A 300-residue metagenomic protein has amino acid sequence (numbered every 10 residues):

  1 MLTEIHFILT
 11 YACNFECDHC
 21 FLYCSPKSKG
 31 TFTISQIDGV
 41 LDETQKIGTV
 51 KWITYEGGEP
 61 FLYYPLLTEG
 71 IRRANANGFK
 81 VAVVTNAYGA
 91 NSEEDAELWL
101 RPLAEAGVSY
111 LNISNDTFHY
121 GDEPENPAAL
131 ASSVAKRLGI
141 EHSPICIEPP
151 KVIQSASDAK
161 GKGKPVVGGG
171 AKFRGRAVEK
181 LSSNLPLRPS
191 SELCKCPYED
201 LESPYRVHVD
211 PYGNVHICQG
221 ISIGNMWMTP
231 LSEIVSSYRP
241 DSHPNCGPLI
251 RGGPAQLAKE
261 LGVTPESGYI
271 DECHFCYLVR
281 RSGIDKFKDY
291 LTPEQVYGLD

Functional and structural regions predicted by a protein language model:
M1-N86, A90-L98, E294-D300: Conserved alpha-helical substructure of the radical SAM core
L2-E4, V50, G78-K80, E105-Y110 (+3 more regions): A general structural motif
H6, T10-C13, P211, E266-Y269: Residue-level signal for mature regions of secreted extracellular proteins and peptides
C13, C17-C20, C218, C273-C276: Short cysteine clusters
C17, C24, Y198-D200, S222 (+1 more regions): Extracellular/secretory pathway and lumenal proteins
R101-D241: Radical SAM enzyme [4Fe-4S]-AdoMet core and its adjacent flexible, acidic and glycine-rich loops/tails across
I223-D300: Flexible mid-to-C-terminal extensions adjoining Fe-S/redox cofactors in radical SAM and related proteins
